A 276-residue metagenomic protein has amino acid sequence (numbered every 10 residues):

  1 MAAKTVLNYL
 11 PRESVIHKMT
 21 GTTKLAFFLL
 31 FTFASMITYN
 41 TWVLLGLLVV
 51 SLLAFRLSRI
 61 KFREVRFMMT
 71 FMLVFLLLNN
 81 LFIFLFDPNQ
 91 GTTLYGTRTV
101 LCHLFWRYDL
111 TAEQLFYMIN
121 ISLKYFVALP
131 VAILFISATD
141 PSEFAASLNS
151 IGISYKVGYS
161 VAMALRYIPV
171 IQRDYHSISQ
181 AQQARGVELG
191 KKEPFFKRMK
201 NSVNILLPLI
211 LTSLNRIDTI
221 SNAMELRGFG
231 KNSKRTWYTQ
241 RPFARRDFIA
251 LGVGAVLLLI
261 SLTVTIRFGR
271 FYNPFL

Functional and structural regions predicted by a protein language model:
M1-T41, V49-L52, R56, R173-L276: Transmembrane alpha-helix interface motif
E13, M36, R59-E64, F105 (+3 more regions): Membrane-helix interfacial "entry" motifs
N40-L47, E64-F67: Short, aromatic-rich membrane-interface segments at the entry and exit of alpha-helical transmembrane domains
T41, K61, I153-V157: Membrane-helix interface segments
F55-I60, A138-T139: Structural signal for the C-terminal ends of transmembrane alpha-helices and the immediately following loop
M68-E188, K192-F195: Juxtamembrane/interface alpha-helical elements of multi-pass membrane proteins
